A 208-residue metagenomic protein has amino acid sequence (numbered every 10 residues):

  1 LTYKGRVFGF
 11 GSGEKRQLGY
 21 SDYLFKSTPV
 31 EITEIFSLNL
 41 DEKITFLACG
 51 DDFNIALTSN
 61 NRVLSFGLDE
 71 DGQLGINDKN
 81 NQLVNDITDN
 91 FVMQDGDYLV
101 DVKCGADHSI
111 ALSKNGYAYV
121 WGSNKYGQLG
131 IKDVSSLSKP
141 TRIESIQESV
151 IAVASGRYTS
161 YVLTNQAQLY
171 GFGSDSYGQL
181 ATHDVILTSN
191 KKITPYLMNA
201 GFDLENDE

Functional and structural regions predicted by a protein language model:
L1-E208: Eukaryote-biased RCC1-like beta-propeller repeat architecture
